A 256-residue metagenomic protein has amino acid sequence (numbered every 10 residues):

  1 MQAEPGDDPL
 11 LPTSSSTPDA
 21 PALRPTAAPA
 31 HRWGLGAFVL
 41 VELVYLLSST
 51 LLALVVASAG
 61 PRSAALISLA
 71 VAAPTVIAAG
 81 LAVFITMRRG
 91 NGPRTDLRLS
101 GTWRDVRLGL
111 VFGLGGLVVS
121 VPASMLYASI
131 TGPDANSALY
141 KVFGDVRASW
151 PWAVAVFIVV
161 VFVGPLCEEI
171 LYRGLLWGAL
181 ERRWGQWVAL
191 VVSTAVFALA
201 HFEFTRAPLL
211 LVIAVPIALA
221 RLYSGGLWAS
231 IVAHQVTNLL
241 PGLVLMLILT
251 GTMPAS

Functional and structural regions predicted by a protein language model:
M1-L99, W103-L108, I130, L239-S256: N-terminal, membrane-interfacial amphipathic/helix-forming hydrophobic leader that caps and precedes the first
R32-V41, L66-P74, R104-F112, W152-V156 (+5 more regions): Alpha-helical transmembrane segments of integral membrane proteins
L46, V118-V121, K141-S256: Transmembrane helix-loop-helix hairpins at the membrane interface of multi-pass integral membrane proteins
L52-A57, V83-M87, S124-T131, C167-Y172 (+3 more regions): Membrane-water interface at transmembrane helix exits
V55-A59, I67-A70, G132-S137, E168-I170 (+3 more regions): N-terminal start-of-chain detector that recognizes signal peptides and the immediate post-cleavage beginning
A57-S68, P93-G164, R182, G251-S256: Juxtamembrane helix-loop-helix connectors linking adjacent transmembrane helices in multi-pass membrane enzymes
